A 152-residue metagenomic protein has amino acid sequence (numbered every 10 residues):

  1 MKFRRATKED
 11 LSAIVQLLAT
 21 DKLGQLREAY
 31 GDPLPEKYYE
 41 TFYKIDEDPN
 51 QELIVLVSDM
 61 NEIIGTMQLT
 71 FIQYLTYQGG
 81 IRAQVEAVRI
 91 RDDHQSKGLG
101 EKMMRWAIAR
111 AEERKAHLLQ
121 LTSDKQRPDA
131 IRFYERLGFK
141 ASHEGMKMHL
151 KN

Functional and structural regions predicted by a protein language model:
M1, N61-T66, A83: Glycine-rich phosphate/pyrophosphate-binding loop shared by adenosine-nucleotide-utilizing enzymes
K2-Q16: A short beta-loop-alpha structural element at the N-terminal edge of CoA-dependent acyl/N-acetyltransferase catalytic
K22-T41: Conserved GNAT-fold acetyl-CoA-binding loop/helix
Y43-V55, Q84: A short helix-loop-beta-strand connector motif used in the catalytic cores of GNAT acetyltransferases and, in some
V55, E62-F71, R89: Conserved beta-strand in the GNAT
A87-I90, S96-A109, R136: Conserved acetyl-CoA-binding loop-helix of GNAT-fold acetyltransferases
E101, E113, K125-H143, M148: Conserved active-site alpha-helix within GNAT-family acetyltransferase domains
M104, A111-S123: Conserved GNAT acetyl-CoA-binding A-motif
